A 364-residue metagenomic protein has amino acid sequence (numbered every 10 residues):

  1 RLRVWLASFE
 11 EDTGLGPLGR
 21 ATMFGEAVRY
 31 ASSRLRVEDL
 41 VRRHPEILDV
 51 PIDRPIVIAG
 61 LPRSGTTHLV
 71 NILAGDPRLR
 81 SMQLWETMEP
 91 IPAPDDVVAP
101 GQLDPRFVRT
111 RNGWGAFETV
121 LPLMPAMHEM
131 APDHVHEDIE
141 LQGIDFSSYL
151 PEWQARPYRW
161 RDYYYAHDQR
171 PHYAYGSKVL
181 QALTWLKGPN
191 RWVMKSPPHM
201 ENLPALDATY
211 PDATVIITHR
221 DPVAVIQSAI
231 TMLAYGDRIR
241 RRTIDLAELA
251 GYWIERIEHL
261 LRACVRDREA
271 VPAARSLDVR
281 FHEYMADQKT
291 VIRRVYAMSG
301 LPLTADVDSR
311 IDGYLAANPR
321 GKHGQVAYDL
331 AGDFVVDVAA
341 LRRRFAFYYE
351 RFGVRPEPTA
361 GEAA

Functional and structural regions predicted by a protein language model:
R1-D39, P157-D162, H167-Y173, L180-K187 (+2 more regions): PAPS-dependent sulfotransferases, especially Golgi type II membrane carbohydrate sulfotransferases
D39-D49: Pre-Walker A adenine-sensing motif
D53-I56: Pre-Walker A (Motif I) flank of P-loop NTPase domains
I58-G75: Glycine-rich phosphate-binding P-loop
A59-L61, V193-P197, H219, F281: Short His-Asn-centered micro-motif
G75-W85: Post-Walker A helix-loop "phosphate-sensing" segment adjacent to the P-loop in P-loop NTPases
M88-W192: PAPS-dependent sulfation machinery
K195, L206-T231: Conserved phosphate-donor/acceptor-positioning beta-strand/loop module used by diverse small-molecule
